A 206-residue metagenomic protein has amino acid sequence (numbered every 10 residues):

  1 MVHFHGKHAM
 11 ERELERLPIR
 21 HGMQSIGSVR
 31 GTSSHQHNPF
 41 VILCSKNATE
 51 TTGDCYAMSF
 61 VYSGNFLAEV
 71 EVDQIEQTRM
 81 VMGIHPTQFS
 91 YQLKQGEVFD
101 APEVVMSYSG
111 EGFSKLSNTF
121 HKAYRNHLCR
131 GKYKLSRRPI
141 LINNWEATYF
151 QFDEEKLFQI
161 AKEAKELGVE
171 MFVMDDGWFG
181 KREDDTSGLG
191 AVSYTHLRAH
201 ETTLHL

Functional and structural regions predicted by a protein language model:
M1-Y124: N-terminal accessory beta-strand-rich subdomains and adjacent acidic, glycine-rich linkers that precede catalytic cores
Y124-Y133: Long, charged amphipathic helices and adjacent flexible linkers at domain junctions
P139-L141, M171: Structural preference for beta-strand elements that scaffold enzyme active sites
N144-E154: Active-site mouth loops of central-metabolism enzymes
Q159-G177: Catalytic domains of carbohydrate-active enzymes, especially glycoside hydrolases
D176-Y194: Aromatic-lined carbohydrate-binding surfaces of glycoside hydrolases
T195-T202: Conserved small/polar residues in nucleotide/adenosyl-binding loops
